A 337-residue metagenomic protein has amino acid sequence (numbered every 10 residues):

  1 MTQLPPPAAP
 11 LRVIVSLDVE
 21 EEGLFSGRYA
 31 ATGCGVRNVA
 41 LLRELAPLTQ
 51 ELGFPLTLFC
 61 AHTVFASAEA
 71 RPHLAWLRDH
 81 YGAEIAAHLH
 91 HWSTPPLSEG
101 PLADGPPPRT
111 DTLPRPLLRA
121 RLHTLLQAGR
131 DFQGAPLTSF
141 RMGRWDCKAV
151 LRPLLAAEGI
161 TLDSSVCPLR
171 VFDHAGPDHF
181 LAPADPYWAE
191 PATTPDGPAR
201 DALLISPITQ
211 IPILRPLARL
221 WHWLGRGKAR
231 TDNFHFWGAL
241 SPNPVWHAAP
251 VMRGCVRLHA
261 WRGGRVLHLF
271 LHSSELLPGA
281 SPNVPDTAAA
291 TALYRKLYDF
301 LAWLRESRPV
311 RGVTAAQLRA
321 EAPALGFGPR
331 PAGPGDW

Functional and structural regions predicted by a protein language model:
M1-L11, E69-E84, P186-D201, M252-R265: Short amphipathic alpha-helices and their capping/turn segments at secondary-structure boundaries
T2, T231-W337: C-terminal domain-boundary segment and adjacent tail
T2-H80, R305, P309, R319: Active-site beta->alpha N-cap acidic-glycine motif
V13-L17, L56-L58, I85-L89, T138-F140 (+4 more regions): Hydrophobic faces of well-ordered beta-strands that scaffold small-molecule active sites in alpha/beta enzyme cores
R28-R37, P55-V64, P106-L117, P136-G143 (+2 more regions): The substrate-binding groove and active-site-proximal loops of carbohydrate-active enzymes, especially glycoside
H62-D146, Q210-P212, F270-S274: Metal-dependent polysaccharide deacetylase catalytic core of the NodB/CE4 family, i.e., the active-site-bearing domain
A75-W92, P107-P116, A156-P191, D336: Acidic, His- and aromatic-enriched active-site or binding-groove loops in soluble protein domains that engage sugars
M142-R262: Active-site-adjacent pocket scaffolds in enzyme catalytic domains
